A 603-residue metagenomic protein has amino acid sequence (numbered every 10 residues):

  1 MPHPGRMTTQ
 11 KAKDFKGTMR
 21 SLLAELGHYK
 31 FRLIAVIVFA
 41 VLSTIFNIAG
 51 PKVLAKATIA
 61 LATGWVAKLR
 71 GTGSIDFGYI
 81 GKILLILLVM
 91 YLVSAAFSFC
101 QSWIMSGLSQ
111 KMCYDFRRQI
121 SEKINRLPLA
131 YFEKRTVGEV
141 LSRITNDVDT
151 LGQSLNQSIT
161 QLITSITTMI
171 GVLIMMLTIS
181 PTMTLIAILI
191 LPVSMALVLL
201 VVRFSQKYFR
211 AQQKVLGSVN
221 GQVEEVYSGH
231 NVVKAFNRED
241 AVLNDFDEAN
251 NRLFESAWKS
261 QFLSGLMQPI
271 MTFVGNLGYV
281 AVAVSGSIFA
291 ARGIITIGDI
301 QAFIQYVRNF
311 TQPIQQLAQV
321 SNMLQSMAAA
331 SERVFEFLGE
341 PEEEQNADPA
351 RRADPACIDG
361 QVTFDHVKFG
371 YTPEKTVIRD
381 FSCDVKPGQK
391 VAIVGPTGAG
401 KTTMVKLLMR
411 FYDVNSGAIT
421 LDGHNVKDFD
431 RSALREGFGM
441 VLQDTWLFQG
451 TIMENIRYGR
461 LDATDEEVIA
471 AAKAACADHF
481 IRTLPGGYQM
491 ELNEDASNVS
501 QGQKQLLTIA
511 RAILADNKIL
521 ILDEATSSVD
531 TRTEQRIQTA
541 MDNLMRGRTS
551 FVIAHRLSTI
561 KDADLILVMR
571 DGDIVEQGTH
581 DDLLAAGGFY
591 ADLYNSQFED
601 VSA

Functional and structural regions predicted by a protein language model:
P2-Q10, Q110, R118-S142, N146-V148 (+7 more regions): Short intracellular "coupling" helices and adjacent cytoplasmic loop segments at the cytosolic face of multi-pass
G17-T18, L26, M105, N125-I170 (+1 more regions): Juxtamembrane loop-to-helix connectors within ABC transporter transmembrane domains
R20, F31-K56, L87, S102-S106 (+4 more regions): Alpha-helical segments in transporter systems
G27-H28, L129-A130, V148-L155, I159 (+6 more regions): An intracellular "coupling" helix at the cytosolic face of ABC transporter transmembrane type-1 domains
H28, R32-I45, Q157-A211, V282-I295 (+1 more regions): Transmembrane helices of ABC transporter permease
L33-F97, T178-T182, G293-I297: Transmembrane helix-loop-helix hairpins at lipid-water interfaces of multipass membrane proteins, especially the type-1
G64, M175-L189, K259-R333, F337-L338: Helix-loop-helix
P355-A603: ABC-type nucleotide-binding domain
